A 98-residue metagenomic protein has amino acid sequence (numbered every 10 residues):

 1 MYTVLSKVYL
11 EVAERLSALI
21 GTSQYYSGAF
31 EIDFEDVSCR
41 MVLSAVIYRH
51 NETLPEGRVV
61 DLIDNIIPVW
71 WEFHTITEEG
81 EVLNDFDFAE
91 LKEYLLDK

Functional and structural regions predicted by a protein language model:
Y2-A29, L54-K98: Acidic, low-complexity intrinsically disordered segments
I32-N51, T77: Beta-strand elements of well-folded, non-transmembrane domains
